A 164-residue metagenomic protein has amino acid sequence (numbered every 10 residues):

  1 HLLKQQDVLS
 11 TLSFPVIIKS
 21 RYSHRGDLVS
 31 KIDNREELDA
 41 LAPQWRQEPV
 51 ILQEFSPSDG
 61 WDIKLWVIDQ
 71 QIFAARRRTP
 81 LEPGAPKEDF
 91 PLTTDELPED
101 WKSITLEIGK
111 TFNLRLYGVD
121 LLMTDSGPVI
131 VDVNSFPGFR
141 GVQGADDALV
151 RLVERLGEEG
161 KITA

Functional and structural regions predicted by a protein language model:
H1-L28: A conserved helix-loop-beta module that forms one wall/lid of the active-site cleft in ATP-utilizing catalytic domains
S13, D69-Q70, D125: Residue-level signal for tight coil/turn positions that link beta-strands
V16, I51, F73-A74, Y117 (+1 more regions): Protein kinase-like catalytic core scaffold
I17, L122-M123: Conserved protein-kinase catalytic-loop segment immediately C-terminal to the catalytic Asp of the HRD motif
Y22, D27-F112: Phosphate-binding site of ATP-dependent enzymes
G60, L114-L116, D125-P128: Coil-to-beta-strand transition motifs
E96, K110, M123-A164: C-terminal active-site "lid" helix and adjoining low-complexity regulatory extension at the edge of ATP-using catalytic
